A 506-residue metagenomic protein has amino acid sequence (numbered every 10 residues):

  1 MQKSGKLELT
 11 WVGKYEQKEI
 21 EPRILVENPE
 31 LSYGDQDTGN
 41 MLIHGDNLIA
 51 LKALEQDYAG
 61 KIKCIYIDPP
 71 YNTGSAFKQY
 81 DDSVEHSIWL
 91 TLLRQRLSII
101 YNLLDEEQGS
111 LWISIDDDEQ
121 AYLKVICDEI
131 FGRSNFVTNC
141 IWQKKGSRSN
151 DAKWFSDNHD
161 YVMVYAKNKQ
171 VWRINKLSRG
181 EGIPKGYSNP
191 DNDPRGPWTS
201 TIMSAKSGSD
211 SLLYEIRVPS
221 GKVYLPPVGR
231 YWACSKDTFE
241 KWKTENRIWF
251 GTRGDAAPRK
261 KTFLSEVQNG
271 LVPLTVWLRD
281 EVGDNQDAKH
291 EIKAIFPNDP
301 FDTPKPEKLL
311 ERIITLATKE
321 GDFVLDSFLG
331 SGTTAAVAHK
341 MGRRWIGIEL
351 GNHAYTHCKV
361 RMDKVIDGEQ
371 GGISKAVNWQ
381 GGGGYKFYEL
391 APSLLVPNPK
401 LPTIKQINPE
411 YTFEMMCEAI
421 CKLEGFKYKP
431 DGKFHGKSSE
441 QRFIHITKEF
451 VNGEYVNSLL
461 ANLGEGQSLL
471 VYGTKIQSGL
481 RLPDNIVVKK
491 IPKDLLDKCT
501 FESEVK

Functional and structural regions predicted by a protein language model:
M1-R23, E27-G34, G39-N40, L48 (+5 more regions): Accessory, often C-terminal, charged low-complexity segments
I43: Conserved SAM-binding strand-loop segment of SAM-dependent methyltransferases
N47-A50, N72: Short acidic, Gly/Ser-rich segments with clustered Asp/Glu that frequently serve as metal-coordination loops in enzyme
G60-S75, C127, V324-A338: Conserved proline-anchored active-site loop of SAM-dependent methyltransferases that bridges a beta-strand
K63-E85, N285-A288: Metal-dependent catalytic core segments for phosphate chemistry
F77-T91, A294-P300: Glycine-rich phosphate-binding "P-loop"
N285-P304: Class I SAM-dependent transferase core
